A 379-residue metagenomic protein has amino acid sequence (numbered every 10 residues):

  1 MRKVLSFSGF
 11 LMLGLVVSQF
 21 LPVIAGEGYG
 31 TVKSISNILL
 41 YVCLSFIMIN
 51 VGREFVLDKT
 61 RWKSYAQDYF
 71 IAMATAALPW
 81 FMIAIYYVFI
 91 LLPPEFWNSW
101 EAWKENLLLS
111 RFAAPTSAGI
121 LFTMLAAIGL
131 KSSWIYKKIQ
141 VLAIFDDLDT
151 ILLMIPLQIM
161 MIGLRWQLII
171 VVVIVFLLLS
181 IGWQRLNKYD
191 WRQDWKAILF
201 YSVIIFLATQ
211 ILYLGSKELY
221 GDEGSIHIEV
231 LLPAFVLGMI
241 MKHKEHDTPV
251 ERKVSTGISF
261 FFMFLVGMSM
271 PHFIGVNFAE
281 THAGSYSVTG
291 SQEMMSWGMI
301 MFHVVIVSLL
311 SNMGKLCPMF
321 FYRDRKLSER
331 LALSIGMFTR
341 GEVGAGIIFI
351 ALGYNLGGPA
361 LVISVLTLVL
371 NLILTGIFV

Functional and structural regions predicted by a protein language model:
M1, I49-S64, G119-S132, L179-W191 (+3 more regions): C-terminal ends of transmembrane helices
M1-L57, K63-P79, Q193-V203, E223-P233 (+3 more regions): Helical membrane-embedded segments and adjacent short helical loop/helix-boundary regions of multi-pass membrane
F20-G28, R53-R61, Q184-N187, I211-G221 (+2 more regions): Transmembrane helix-loop junctions in multi-pass membrane proteins
V32-M48, E101-S117, L164-L177, D222-V236 (+2 more regions): Structural signature of hydrophobic alpha-helical transmembrane segments
L57, R61-L130, F264, H272-V379: Transmembrane alpha-helices that form the ion-translocation and gating core of multi-pass ion transport proteins
S64, F70, K131-F145, L152 (+5 more regions): Membrane-interface alpha-helices at helix entry/exit sites of multi-pass transporters
P94-S110, I120-L168: Membrane-interface helix-loop-helix junctions at boundaries between adjacent transmembrane segments
I144, L148-I151, I155-F261: Core mid-bundle transmembrane helix pairs that form the ion/substrate translocation pathway in diverse multi-pass
